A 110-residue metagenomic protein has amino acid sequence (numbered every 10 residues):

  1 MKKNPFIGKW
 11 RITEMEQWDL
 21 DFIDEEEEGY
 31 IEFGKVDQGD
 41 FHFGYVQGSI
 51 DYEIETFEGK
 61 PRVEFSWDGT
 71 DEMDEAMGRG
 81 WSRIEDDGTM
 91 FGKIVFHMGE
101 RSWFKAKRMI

Functional and structural regions predicted by a protein language model:
N4, K9, L20-K60: N-terminal glycine/threonine-rich, aromatic-flanked beta-hairpin/loop signature
R11, D40, R62-E64, T89-F91 (+1 more regions): General beta-strand recognition
R11, E32, H42, D51-E53 (+3 more regions): Generic structural detector for well-ordered beta-strands
E16-W18: Short, catalytically relevant binding-site loops at active-site mouths
L20, Q47-Y52, T70-A76, M98-F104: Short, surface-exposed beta-strand/loop "edge" segments at domain boundaries and coil↔beta transitions
G39-G44, E64-D71, G92-V95: Short beta-strand segments that buttress and anchor functional surface loops
E53-D86: Mid-chain, well-packed structural core segment of small domains
A76-I110: Short, compact, well-ordered microdomains
